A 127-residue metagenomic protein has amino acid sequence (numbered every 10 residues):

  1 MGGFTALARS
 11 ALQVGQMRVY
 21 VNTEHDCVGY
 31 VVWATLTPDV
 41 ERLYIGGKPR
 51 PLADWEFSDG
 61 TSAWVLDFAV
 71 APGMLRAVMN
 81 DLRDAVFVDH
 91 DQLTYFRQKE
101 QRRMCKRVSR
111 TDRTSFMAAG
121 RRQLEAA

Functional and structural regions predicted by a protein language model:
M1-T5: Conserved GNAT-fold acetyl-CoA-binding loop/helix
L7-V19, L36-V40: A short helix-loop-beta-strand connector motif used in the catalytic cores of GNAT acetyltransferases and, in some
Q13-V31: Conserved beta-hairpin
N22, A34-T37, R97: Residue-level signal for short segments within beta-strands and strand-turn junctions of well-structured beta-sheet
C27-R42: Short, solvent-exposed beta-strand-terminating loops
V40-R113: Acyl-donor binding region in acyl/amide transferases
R122-A127: Extended, charge-rich low-complexity interaction segments
